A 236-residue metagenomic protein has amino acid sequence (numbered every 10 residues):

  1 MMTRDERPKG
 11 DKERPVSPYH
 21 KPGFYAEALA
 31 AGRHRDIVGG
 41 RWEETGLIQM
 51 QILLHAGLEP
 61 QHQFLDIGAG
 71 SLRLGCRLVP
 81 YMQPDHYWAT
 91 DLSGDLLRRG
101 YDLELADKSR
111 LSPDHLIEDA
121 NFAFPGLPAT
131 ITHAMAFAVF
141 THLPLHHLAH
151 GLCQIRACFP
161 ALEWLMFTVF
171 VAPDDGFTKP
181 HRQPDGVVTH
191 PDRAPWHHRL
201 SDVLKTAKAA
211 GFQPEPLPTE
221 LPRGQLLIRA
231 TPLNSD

Functional and structural regions predicted by a protein language model:
M1-A56, S71-G126, H146-H150, Q154 (+1 more regions): Class I (Rossmann-like) S-adenosyl-L-methionine-dependent methyltransferase catalytic domain, capturing the SAM-binding
Q61-G70: Conserved class I S-adenosyl-L-methionine
T132: Conserved acidic residues
M135: A conserved beta-strand element that flanks and buttresses the S-adenosyl-L-methionine
V139: Hydrophobic adenine-recognition pocket in adenosine-nucleotide-binding enzymes
L143-P144, F159-P160: Helix-to-beta-strand junctions that scaffold the AdoMet/dcAdoMet cofactor pocket in Class I SAM-dependent enzymes
